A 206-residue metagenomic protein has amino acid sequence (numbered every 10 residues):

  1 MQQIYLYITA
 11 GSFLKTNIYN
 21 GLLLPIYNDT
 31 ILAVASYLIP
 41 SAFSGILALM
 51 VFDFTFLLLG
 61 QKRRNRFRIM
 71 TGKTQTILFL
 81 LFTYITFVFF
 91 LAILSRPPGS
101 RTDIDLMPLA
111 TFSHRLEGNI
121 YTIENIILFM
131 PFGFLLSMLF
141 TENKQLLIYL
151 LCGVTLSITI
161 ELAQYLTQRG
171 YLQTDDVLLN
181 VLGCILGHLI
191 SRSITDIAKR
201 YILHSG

Functional and structural regions predicted by a protein language model:
Q2-Q168, T174, H188-G206: Bulky hydrophobic segments
Q173-L179: Short, non-helical or kinked segments that cap or interrupt transmembrane helices
